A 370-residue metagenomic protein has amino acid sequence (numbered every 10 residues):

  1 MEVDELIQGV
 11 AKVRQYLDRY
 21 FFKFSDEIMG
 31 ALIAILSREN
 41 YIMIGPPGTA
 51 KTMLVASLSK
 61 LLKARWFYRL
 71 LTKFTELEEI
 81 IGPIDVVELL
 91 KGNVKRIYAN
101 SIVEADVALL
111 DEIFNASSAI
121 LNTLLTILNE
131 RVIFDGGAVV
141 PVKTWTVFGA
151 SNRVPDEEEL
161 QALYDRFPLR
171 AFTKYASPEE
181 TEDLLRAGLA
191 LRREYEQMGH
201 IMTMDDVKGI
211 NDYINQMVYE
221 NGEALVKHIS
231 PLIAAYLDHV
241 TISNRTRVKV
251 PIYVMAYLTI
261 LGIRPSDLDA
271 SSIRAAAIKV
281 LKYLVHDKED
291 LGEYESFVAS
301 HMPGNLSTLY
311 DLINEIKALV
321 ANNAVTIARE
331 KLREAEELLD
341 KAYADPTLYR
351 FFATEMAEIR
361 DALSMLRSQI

Functional and structural regions predicted by a protein language model:
D4-P46: Pre-Walker A (pre-P-loop) alpha-helix and adjacent loop at the N terminus of AAA/AAA+ ATPase modules, a conserved
K23, A31, M43, T52 (+6 more regions): Conserved RecA-like P-loop NTPase ATPase core
G30-I33, V87-A108: Conserved alpha-helical scaffold flanking the Walker A/P-loop in AAA+ ATPase domains
L32-K73: Walker A/P-loop
M53, V87-K91, V107-T123, L128-M202: Canonical AAA+ ATPase core
T75-N93: Conserved NTP-binding/hydrolysis module of P-loop NTPases
G188-G292: Basic, amphipathic alpha-helical bundle interface domains used for macromolecular binding and assembly
T259-I370: C-terminal engagement/docking regions of AAA+ P-loop ATPases
